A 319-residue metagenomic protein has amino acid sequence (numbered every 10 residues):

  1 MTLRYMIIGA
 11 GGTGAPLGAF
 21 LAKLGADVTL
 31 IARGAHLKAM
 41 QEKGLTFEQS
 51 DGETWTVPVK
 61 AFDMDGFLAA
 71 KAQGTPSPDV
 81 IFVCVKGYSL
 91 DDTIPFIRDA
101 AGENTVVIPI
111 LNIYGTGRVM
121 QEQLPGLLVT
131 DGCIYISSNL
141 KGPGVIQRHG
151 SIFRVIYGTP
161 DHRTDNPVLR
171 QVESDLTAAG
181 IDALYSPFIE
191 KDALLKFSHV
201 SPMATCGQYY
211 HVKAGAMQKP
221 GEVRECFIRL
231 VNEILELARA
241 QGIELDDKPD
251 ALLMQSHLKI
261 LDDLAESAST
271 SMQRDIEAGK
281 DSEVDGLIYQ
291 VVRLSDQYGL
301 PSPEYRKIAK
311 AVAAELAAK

Functional and structural regions predicted by a protein language model:
M1-T54: NAD(P)+-binding Rossmann beta1-loop-alpha1 motif at the extreme N-terminus of oxidoreductases
T2, A178, I228-K319: NAD(P)-dependent Rossmann-like dehydrogenase/reductase catalytic/cofactor-binding core
T2-L3, D79, F153: Nucleotide donor/acceptor-binding cores
M6, T29, V106-I108, I156 (+1 more regions): A structural signal for isolated positions on well-ordered beta-strands in alpha/beta enzyme cores
L45-M64, V200: N-terminal glycine-rich dinucleotide-binding loop that anchors FAD/FMN and/or NAD(P) in oxidoreductases
V57-V145: Rossmann-like NAD(P)(H) cofactor-binding subdomain of soluble oxidoreductases
D99-A100, Q123-L128, P143-K248: Internal alpha-helical scaffold of NAD(P)-dependent oxidoreductase catalytic cores
